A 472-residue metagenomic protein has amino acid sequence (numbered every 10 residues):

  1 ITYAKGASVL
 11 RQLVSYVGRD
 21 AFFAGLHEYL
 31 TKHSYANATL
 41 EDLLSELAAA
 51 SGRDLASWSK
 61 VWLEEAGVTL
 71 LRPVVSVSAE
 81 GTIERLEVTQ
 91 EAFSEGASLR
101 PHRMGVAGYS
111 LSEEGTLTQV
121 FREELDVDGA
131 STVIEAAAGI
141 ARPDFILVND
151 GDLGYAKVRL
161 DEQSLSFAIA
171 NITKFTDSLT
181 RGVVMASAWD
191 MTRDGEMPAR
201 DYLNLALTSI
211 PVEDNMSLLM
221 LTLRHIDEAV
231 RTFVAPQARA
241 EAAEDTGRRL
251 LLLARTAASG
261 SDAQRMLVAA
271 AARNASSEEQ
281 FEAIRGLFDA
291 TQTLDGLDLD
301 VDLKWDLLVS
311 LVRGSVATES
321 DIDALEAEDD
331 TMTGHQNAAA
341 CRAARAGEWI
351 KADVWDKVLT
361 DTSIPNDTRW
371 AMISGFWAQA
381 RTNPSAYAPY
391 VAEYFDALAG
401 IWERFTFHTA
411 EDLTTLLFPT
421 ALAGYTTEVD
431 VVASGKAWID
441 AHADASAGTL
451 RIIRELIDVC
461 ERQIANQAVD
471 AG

Functional and structural regions predicted by a protein language model:
I1, A7, D20, E28 (+13 more regions): Sparse, context-dependent recognition of short Cys/His-centered cofactor- or disulfide-binding micro-motifs
I1-A7, V127-T132, S166-F167, T331-H335: Charged, low-complexity, helix/coiled-coil-prone segments
I1-L86, P198-M216: Amphipathic alpha-helical substructures
I1-T2, L13, L40-D42, W62 (+3 more regions): Short low-complexity stretches enriched in small and charged residues
K32-N37, T69-L70, S94-E95, Y155 (+1 more regions): Flexible loop/turn segments at secondary-structure boundaries
L55-A56, A66-N149: Beta-strand-rich binding/interaction modules
I83, G96-S98, L111-L117, E135-G472: Long, ordered, helix-rich scaffold segments
